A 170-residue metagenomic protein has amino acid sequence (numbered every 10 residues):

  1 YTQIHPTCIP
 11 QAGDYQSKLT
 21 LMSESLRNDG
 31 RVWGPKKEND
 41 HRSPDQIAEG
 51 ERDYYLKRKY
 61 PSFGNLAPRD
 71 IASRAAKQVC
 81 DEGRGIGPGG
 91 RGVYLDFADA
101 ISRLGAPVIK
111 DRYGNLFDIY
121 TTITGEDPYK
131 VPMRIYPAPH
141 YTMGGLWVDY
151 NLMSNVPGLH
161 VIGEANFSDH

Functional and structural regions predicted by a protein language model:
Y1-T122: An anion/pyrophosphate-binding glycine-rich loop and adjacent beta-alpha core in soluble alpha-beta enzymes
H5, H140-Y141, H170: Histidine-centered active-site/metal-ligand motif
K36, F97, P137, Y150 (+1 more regions): Active-site proximal loops enriched in glycine and acidic residues that flank catalytic Cys/His/Asp and coordinate
G89, D127-Y129, H170: A generic, residue-level signal for flexible/boundary positions that often mark functional hotspots
L104-M153, P157: Accessory "access/gating" subregions that flank catalytic or transport cores
N151-H170: Short FAD-binding loop at a beta-strand-to-alpha-helix junction that anchors the flavin cofactor in diverse
